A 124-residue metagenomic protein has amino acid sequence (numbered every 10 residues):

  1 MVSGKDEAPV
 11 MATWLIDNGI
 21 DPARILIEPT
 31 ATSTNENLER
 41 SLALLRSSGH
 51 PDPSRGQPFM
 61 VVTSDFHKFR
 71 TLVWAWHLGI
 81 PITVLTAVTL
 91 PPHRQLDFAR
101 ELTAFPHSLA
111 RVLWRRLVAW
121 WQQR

Functional and structural regions predicted by a protein language model:
M1-F98: A structural signal for short, hydrophobic/glycine-enriched beta-strand patches
R94-W121: A transmembrane-helix-recognition feature enriched in membrane-embedded lipid enzymes and envelope glyco-/phospholipid
